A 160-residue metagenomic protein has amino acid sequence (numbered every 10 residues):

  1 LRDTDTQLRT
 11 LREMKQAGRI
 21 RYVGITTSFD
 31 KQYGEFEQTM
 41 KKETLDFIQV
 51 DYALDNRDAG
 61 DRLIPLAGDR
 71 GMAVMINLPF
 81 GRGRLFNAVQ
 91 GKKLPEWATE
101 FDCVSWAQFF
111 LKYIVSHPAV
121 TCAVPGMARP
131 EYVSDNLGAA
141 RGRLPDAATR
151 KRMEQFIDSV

Functional and structural regions predicted by a protein language model:
L1-Q49, A53-L54, D58, R62 (+2 more regions): Glycine/proline-rich, positively charged, aromatic-decorated active-site loop/lid region on the catalytic face
K42-F47, D61-V160: Structured C-terminal cap/extension of enzyme domains
